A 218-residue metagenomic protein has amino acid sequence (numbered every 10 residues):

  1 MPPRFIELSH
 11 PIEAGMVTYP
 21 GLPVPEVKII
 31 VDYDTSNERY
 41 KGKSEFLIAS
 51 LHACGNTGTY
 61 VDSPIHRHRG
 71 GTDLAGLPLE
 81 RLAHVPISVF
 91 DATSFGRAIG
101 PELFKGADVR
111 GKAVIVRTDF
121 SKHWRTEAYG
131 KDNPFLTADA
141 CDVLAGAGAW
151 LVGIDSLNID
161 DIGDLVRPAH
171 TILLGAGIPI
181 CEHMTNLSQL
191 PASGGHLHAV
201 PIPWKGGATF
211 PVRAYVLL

Functional and structural regions predicted by a protein language model:
M1-L218: Active-/binding-site microenvironments in catalytic and ligand-binding cores
